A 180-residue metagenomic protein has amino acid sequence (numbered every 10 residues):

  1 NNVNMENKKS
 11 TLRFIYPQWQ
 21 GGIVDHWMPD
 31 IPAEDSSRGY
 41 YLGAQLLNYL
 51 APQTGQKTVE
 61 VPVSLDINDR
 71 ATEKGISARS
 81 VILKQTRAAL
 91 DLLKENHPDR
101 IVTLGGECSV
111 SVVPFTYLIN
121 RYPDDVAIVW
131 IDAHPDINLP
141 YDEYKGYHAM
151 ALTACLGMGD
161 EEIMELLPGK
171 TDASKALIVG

Functional and structural regions predicted by a protein language model:
N1-N4: Short, Lys/Arg-enriched N-terminal segments with co-localized hydrophobic residues within the first ~10-30 amino acids
E6-G180: Conserved alpha-helical scaffold segments that buttress catalytic/binding sites
